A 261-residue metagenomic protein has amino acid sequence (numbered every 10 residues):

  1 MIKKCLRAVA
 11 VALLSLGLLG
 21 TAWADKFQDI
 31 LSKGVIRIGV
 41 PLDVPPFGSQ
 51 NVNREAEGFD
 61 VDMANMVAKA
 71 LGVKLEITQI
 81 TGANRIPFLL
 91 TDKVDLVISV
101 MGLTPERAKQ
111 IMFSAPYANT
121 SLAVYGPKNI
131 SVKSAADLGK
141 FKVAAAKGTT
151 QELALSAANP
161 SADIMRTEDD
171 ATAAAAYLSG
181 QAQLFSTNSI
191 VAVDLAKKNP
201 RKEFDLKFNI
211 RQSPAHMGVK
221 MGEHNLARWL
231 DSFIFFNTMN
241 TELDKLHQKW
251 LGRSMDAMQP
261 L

Functional and structural regions predicted by a protein language model:
D25-V100: Extracytoplasmic small-molecule ligand-binding "clamshell" domains of the periplasmic binding protein/Venus flytrap
K26, T150-T167, F204-L206, I234-L261: Ligand-binding clefts/hinges and TM-proximal coupling segments of bilobed small-molecule sensing domains
V35-V40, E57, A135-T149, D163: Short loop->beta-strand "edge-of-pocket" segments that line small-molecule binding or catalytic clefts across diverse
V61-A70, F141-K142, K147-T150, P214-S254: Extended ligand-binding regions for polar small-molecule ligands
E76-P87, T150, M165-A175, S179 (+1 more regions): Short helix-initiation/N-cap motifs at beta->coil->alpha
M101-K109, A154-A157, L178-S179, Q183-R211: A ligand-binding cleft/hinge motif common to bilobed small-molecule-binding domains
Y117, G126-V143: Flexible hinge/capping segments at coil-to-helix
A118-G126, V193-F235, R253-L261: Periplasmic-binding protein-like
